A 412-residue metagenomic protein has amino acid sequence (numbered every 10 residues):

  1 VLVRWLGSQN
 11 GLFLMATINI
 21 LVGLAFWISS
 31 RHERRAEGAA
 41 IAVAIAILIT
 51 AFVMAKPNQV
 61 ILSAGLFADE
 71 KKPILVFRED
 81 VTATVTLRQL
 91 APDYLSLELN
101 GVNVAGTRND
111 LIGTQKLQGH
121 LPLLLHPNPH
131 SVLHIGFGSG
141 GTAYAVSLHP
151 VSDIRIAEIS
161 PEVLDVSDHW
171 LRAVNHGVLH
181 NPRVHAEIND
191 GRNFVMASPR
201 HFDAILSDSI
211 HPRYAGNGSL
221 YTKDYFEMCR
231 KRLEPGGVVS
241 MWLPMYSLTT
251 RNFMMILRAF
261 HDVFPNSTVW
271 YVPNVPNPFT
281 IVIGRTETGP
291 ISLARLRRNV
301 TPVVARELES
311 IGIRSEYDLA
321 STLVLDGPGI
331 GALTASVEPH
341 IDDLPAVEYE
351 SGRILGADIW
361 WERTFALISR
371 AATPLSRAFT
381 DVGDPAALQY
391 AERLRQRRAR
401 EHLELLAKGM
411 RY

Functional and structural regions predicted by a protein language model:
V1-I28: Membrane-embedded alpha-helical segments of integral membrane proteins
S8, F13, E158-I159, M245 (+1 more regions): Proline- and acidic/polar-enriched loop/turn elements at helix boundaries
N10-G11, H176, V238, V269: Secondary-structure boundary/capping residues
L21, I28, L233, F264-T268: Alpha-helix capping/termination and helix-coil
L24-W27, E33-H126, S131-L133, A173 (+3 more regions): Soluble small-group transferase modules, centered on the S-adenosyl donor enzyme superfamily
K72, T107-L257, H261-V263, V275-P276: The AdoMet/dcAdoMet-binding core of the Class I SAM-like
